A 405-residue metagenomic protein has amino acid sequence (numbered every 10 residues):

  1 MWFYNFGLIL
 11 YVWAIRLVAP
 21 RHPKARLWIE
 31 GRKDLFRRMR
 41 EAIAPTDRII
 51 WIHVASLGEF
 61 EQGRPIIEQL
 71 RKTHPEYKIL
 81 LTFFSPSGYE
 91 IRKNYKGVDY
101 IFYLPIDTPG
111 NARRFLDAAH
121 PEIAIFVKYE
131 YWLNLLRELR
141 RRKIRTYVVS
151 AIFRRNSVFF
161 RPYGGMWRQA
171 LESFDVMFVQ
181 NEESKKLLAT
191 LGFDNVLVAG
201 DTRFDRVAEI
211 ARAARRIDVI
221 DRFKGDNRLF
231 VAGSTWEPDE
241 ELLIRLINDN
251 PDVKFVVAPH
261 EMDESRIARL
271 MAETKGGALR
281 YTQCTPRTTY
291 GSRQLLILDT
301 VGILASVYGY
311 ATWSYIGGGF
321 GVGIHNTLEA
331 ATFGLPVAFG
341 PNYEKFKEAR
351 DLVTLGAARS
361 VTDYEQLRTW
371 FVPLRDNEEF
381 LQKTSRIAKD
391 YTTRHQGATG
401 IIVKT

Functional and structural regions predicted by a protein language model:
R16, R21-A213, V231, T235-E237 (+2 more regions): Active-site and donor-binding regions of nucleotide-sugar-utilizing enzymes
E59-T73, R212-C284: Conserved catalytic-core segment of nucleotide-activated headgroup transferases in glycan assembly
R92, K96-Y100, L270-L298: Nucleotide-activated donor-binding/catalytic signature segment of Leloir-type glycosyltransferases, i.e., the conserved
N111-A118, R287-R293, G302-T312, T332: Short acidic alpha-helix that forms the nucleotide-activated donor recognition element in Leloir-type transferases
F115-D117, A170, F223, V307 (+1 more regions): Structural alpha-helical scaffold elements that stabilize or flank donor/cofactor-binding regions in carbohydrate
I144-T146, F255, A278, V337: Hydrophobic beta-strand scaffold residues
F174, T190, L304-D390: Catalytic binding pocket for nucleotide-activated donors in carbohydrate/polymer assembly enzymes
H395-T405: C-terminal alpha-helical cap of glycosyltransferases
